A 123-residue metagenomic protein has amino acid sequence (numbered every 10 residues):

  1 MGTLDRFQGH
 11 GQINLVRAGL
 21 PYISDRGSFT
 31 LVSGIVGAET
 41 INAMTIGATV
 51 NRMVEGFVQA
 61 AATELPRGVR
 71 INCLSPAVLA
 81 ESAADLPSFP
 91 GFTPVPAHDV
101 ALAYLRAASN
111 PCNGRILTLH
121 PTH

Functional and structural regions predicted by a protein language model:
M1-V16, L20-L65, S75-A80: Catalytic loop of short-chain dehydrogenase/reductase
Q59, P66-V69, C73-H123: C-terminal helical subdomain
